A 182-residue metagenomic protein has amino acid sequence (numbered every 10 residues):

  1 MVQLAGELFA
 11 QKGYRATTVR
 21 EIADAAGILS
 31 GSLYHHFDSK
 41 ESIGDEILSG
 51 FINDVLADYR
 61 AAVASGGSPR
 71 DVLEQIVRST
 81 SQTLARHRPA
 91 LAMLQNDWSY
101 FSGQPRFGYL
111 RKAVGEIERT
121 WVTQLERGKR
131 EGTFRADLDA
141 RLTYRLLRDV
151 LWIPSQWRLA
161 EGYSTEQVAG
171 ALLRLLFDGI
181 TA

Functional and structural regions predicted by a protein language model:
M1-F9, T80, L176: Short hydrophobic clusters on alpha-helical segments that form packing/core surfaces in small helical domains
V2, G44, L48, I52 (+2 more regions): Amphipathic, non-transmembrane alpha-helical scaffold segments
L4-S42, E46: Helix-turn-helix
Q11-R15, G66, H87, E131: Short coil/turn segments at alpha/beta junctions that flank glycine-rich nucleotide-binding fingerprints
E46, G50, R60-A90, A140-L147: Hydrophobic alpha-helical connector segments
I47, F51, V55, Y59 (+6 more regions): Hydrophobic recognition helices of helix-based DNA-binding modules
A62, R78-A85, Q95-Y100, R174-I180: Helix-loop "lid/cap" segments that line or gate small-molecule binding pockets
P89-N96, F107-R111, K129-L175: Hydrophobic/aromatic-rich alpha-helical bundle segments in the mid-to-C-terminal region
